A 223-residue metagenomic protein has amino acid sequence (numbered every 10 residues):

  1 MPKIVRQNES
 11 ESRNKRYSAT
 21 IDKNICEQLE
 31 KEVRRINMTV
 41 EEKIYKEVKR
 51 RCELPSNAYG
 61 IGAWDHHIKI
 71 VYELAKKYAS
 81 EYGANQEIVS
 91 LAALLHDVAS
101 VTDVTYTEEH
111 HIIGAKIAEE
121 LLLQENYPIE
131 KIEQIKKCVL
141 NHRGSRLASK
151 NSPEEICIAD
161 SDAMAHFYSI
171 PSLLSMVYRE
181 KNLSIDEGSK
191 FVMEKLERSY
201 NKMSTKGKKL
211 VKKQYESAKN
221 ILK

Functional and structural regions predicted by a protein language model:
M1-I21: Short Lys/Arg-rich basic patches
N8, K23-I36: Surface-exposed, Lys/Arg-rich phosphate-binding patches that contact polyanionic backbones
L29, V33, C52-S56, A79 (+4 more regions): Short amphipathic alpha-helical interaction patches enriched in hydrophobic/aromatic residues with interspersed Lys/Arg
M38-L54, H67: Short alpha-helical hairpin
T39, N57-A84, L95, T105 (+1 more regions): Divalent metal-dependent phosphate-bond-processing catalytic cores, especially two-metal-ion Mg2+/Mn2+ enzymes that act
V71, E109-Q124: An active-site-proximal "capping" alpha-helix that borders the catalytic cofactor pocket
Q86-T105, H110-G114, Q134-G144: His-Asp-centered metal-binding catalytic motifs of divalent-metal-dependent phosphohydrolases/nucleases
